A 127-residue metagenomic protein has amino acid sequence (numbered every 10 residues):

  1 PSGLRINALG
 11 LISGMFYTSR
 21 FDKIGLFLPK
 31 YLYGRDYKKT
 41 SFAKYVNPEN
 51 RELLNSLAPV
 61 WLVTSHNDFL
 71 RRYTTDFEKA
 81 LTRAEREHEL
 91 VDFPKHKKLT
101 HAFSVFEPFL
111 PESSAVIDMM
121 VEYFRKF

Functional and structural regions predicted by a protein language model:
P1-F127: Alpha/beta-hydrolase superfamily serine-hydrolase fold, recognizing
